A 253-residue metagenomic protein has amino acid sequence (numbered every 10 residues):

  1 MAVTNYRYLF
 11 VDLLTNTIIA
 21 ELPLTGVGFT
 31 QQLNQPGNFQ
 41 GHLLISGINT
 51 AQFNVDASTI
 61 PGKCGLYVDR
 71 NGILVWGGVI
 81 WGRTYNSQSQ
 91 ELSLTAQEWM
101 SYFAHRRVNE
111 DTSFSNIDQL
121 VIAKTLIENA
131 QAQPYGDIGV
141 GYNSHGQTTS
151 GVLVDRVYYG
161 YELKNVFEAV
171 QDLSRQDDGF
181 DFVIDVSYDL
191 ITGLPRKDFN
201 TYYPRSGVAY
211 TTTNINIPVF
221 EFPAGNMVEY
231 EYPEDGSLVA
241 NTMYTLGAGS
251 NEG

Functional and structural regions predicted by a protein language model:
M1-S58, Q90, T95-F103, V121: Juxtamembrane "anchor/assembly" segments of surface/extracellular structural proteins
A2-L9, Q171, R175, Y203-G253: Acidic, small/polar-enriched beta strand-loop surface segments
L22, N34-Q35, Q40-G41, A96 (+3 more regions): Amphipathic, non-transmembrane alpha-helical segments in extracytoplasmic/periplasmic proteins
T25-Q31, W81-Y85, V183-Y188: Short amphipathic beta-strand and strand-loop transition segments with alternating hydrophobic
S46, R83-Y85, Q97-S101, P204 (+1 more regions): Solvent-exposed coil/turn segments that connect beta secondary-structure elements in extracytoplasmic/periplasmic
N54-S150: Surface-exposed cap/loop segments at beta↔alpha junctions
V140-V157, L190-K197: Short, conserved phosphate-binding/catalytic loop or strand-edge motifs used in phosphoryl-/nucleotidyl-transfer
G160-I217, F222: Internal metal/ion-chelating core segments
